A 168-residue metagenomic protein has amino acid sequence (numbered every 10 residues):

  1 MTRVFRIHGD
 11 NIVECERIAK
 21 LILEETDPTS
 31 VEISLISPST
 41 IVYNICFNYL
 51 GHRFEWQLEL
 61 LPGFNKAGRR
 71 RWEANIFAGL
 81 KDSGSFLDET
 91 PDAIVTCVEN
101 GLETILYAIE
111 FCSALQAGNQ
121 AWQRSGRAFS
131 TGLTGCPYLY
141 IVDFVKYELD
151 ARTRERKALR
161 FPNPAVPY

Functional and structural regions predicted by a protein language model:
M1-E55: N-terminal, charge-rich interaction modules
M1-R3, D82, L115, L159-Y168: Non-catalytic C-terminal interaction segments of nucleic acid-processing enzymes
G9, F144-Y168: Domain-level recognition of nuclease-like catalytic cores that cleave nucleotide substrates
G9-N11, V95-E99, F111-L115: Short, flexible loop/turn elements at secondary-structure junctions
I33-G101: Active-site metal-binding core of divalent-cation-utilizing nuclease and nuclease-like domains
A93-V95, I105-S113, A128: Conserved catalytic cores of phosphodiester-cleaving nucleases, focusing on short active-site segments
A114-S125: Active-site-adjacent loop/helix micro-motif of nuclease/hydrolase catalytic cores
S130-G135: Arginine/glycine-rich "motif VI" loop of SF2 helicases in the C-terminal RecA-like domain
